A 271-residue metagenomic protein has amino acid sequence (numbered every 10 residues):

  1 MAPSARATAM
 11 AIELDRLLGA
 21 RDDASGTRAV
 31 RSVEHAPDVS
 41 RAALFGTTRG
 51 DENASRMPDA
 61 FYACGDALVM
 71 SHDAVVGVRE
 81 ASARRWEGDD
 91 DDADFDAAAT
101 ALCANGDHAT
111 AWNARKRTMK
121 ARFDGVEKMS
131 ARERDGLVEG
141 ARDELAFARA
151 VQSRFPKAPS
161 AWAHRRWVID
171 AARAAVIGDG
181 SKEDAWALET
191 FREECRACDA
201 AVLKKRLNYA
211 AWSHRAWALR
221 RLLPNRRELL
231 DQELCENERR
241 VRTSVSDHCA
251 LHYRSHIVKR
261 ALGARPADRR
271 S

Functional and structural regions predicted by a protein language model:
M1-D107, M119, D124-E127: Extreme N-terminal leader/anchor segments
P3-S4, S25, S32, S40 (+11 more regions): Generic serine detector
A63-C64, L68-M70, V75-G77, A81-R84 (+2 more regions): Eukaryotic helix-linker segments that join adjacent hydrophobic helices
E139-S271: Eukaryote-skewed repeat-based solenoidal scaffolds used as protein-protein interaction platforms, primarily
